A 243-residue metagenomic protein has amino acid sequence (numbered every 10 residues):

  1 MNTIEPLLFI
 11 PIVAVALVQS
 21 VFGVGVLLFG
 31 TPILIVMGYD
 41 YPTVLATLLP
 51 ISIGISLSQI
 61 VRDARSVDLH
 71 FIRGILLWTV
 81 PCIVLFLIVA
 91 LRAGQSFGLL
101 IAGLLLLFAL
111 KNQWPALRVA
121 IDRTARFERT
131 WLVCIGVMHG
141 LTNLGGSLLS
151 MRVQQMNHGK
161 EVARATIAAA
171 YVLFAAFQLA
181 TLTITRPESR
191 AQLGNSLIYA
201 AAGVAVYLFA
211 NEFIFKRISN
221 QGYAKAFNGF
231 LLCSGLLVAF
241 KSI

Functional and structural regions predicted by a protein language model:
E5-R73, L132-V137, L144-A201: Small-residue-rich hydrophobic segments that form or flank transmembrane alpha-helices in multi-pass membrane proteins
Y41-W114: Membrane helix-loop-helix hairpins that form the core translocation module of multi-pass transporters
V44, I88-G94, G98, M138-G145 (+2 more regions): Hydrophobic alpha-helical transmembrane segments in multi-pass integral membrane proteins
L49, A102-L105, A109, A168 (+2 more regions): Residues within membrane-spanning alpha-helices of integral membrane proteins, especially the hydrophobic core/packing
G54-S66, L110-A120, S150-N157, L208-I218: C-terminal ends of transmembrane helices
L69, F209-L232: Interfacial loop-to-transmembrane junctions
L87-Q95, V119-I121, L182-N195, R217 (+1 more regions): Membrane-interface helix termini and inter-helical loops of multi-pass transporters
K111-I135: Alpha-helical multi-pass membrane helix bundles of inner-membrane/thylakoid proteins, especially permease cores
